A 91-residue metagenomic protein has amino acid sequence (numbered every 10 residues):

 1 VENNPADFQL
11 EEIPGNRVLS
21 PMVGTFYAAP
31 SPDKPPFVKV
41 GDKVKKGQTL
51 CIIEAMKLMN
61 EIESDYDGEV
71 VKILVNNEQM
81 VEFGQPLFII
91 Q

Functional and structural regions predicted by a protein language model:
V1-L19: Acidic, compositionally biased tether/linker regions
P14, M22, M56-L58, Y66: Periplasm/extracytoplasmic soluble domains of Gram-negative envelope assemblies and related organellar analogs
R17-V23, S31-K34: Non-DNA-binding regulatory cores of transcription-related proteins, predominantly C-terminal effector-binding
A28-K43, K72-V75: Short histidine-centered loop motifs in beta-beta connectors
V38-E63, E82-Q91: Short hydrophobic beta/alpha edge segments that flank linear recognition/processing sites
Q79: Cys/His-clustered metal-coordination modules, chiefly Zn-binding fingers
